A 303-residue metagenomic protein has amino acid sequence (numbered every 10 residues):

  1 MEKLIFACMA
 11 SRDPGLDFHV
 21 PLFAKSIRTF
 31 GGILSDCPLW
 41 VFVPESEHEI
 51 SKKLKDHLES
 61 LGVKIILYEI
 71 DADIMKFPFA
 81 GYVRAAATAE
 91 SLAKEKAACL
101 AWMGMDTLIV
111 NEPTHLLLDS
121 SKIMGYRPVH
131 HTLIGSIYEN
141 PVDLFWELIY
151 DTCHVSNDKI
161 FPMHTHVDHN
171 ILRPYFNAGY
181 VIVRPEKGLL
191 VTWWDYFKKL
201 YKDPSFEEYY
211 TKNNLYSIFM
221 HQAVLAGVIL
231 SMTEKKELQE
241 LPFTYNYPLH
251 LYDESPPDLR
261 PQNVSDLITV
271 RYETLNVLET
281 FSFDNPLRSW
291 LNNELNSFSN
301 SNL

Functional and structural regions predicted by a protein language model:
M1-F77, S91-K96, Y216, R288-N302: N-terminal anchoring/stem segment of glycosyltransferases
E2, I160-N177, R184-L303: A glycosyltransferase accessory/donor-loop signature
F18-P21, K25, A80-R84, F219-A223 (+1 more regions): A structural signal for well-ordered alpha-helical segments within the folded catalytic domains of diverse enzymes
W40-V41, C99-G104, I109, G125 (+2 more regions): A structural signal for short, well-ordered beta-strand segments and their strand-loop junctions that often border
D71-F77, T132-L133, N246-H250, V277-L278: A short acidic, often aromatic-flanked loop/helix-cap motif at beta-alpha or helix-coil junctions that lines enzyme
P78-A85, E139-L144, S255-Q262: Short, surface-exposed amphipathic charged segments that create phosphate/polyanion-binding patches used for binding
V83-Y138: GT-A fold catalytic core of metal-dependent nucleotide-sugar glycosyltransferases, centered on the diacidic
Y126-T152, E279-S297, S301: A short, conserved beta-to-alpha structural element at the edge of catalytic cores that scaffolds binding
